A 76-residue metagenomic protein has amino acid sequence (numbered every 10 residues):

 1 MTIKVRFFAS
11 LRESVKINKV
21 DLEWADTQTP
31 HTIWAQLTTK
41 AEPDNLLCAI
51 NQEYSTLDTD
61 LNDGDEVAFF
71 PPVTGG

Functional and structural regions predicted by a protein language model:
M1-G75: Ubiquitin-like/PB1-type beta-grasp interaction modules and other compact soluble beta-rich domains
